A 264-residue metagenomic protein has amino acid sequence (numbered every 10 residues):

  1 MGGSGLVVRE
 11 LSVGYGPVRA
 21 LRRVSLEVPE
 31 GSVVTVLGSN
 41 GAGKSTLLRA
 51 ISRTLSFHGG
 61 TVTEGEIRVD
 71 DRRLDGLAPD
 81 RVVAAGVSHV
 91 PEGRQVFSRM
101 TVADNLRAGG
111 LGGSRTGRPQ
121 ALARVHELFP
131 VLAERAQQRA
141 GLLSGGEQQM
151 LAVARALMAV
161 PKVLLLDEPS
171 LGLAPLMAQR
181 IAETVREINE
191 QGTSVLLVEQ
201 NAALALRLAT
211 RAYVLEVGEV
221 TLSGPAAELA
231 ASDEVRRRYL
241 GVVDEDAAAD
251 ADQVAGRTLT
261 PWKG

Functional and structural regions predicted by a protein language model:
L6-V8, L21: Conserved structural motif at the start of ABC-family nucleotide-binding domains
G16, L55-H58, V102-Q120, P130 (+2 more regions): ABC-type ATPase nucleotide-binding domains, specifically the catalytic core motifs of the NBD
L37-A42: The feature captures the beta-strand-to-loop junction immediately N-terminal to the Walker
T54-L55, E66-V82, P225-A226: ABC ATPase NBD Q-loop/coupling interface
R139-L143, E147: Conserved ABC ATPase signature
A156-L157: ABC ATPase C-loop
V160: Conserved catalytic motifs of ABC-family nucleotide-binding domains
